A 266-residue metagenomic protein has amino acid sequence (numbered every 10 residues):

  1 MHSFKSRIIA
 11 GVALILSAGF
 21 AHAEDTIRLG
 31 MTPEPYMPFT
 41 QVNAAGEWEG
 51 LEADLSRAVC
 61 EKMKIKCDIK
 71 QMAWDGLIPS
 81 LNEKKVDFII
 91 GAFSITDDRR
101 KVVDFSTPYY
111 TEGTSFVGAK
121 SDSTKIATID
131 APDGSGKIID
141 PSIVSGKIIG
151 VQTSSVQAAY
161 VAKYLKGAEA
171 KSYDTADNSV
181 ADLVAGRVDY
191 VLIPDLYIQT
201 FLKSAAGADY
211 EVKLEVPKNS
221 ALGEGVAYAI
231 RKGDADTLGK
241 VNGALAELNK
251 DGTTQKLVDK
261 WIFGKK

Functional and structural regions predicted by a protein language model:
G19-A23: Sec/Tat signal peptide C-region and signal peptidase I cleavage site
E24-I95, K101, D251: Extracytoplasmic small-molecule ligand-binding "clamshell" domains of the periplasmic binding protein/Venus flytrap
P33, T111-S115, Q199-N242, I262-K266: Periplasmic-binding protein-like
A53, I69-P79, S135-K137, K171-A185 (+1 more regions): Short helix-initiation/N-cap motifs at beta->coil->alpha
M63, Q157, L245-W261: Periplasmic-binding protein-like
I65, P108-G150, S154-Q157: A conserved helix-loop-strand patch within extracytoplasmic ligand-binding domains of the periplasmic binding
I65-K66, M72, E83-G91, K147 (+3 more regions): Alpha-to-beta junction loops
G76-P79, F93-V102, Y160-K163, D189-L222: A ligand-binding cleft/hinge motif common to bilobed small-molecule-binding domains
